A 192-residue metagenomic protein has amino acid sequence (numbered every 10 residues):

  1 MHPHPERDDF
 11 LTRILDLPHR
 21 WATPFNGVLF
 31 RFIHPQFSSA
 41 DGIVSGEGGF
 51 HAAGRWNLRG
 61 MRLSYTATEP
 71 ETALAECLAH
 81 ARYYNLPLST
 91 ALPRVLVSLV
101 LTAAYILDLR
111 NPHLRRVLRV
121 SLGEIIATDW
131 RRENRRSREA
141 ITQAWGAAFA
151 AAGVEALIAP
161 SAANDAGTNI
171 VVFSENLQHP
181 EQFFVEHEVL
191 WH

Functional and structural regions predicted by a protein language model:
M1-R55, Y83-H192: Active-site and NAD+-binding cores of ADP-ribose-processing enzymes
G54-Y84: Extended catalytic/binding region for NAD+/ADP-ribose chemistry, centered on the ART fold
